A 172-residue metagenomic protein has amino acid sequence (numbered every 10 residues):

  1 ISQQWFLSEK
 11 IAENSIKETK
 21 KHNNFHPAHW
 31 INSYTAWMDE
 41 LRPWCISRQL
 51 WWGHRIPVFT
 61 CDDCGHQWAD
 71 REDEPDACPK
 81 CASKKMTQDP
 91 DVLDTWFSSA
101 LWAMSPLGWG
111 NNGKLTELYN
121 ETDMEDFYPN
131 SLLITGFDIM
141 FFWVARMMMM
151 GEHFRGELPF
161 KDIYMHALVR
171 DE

Functional and structural regions predicted by a protein language model:
I1-E172: Structured secondary-structure scaffolds
